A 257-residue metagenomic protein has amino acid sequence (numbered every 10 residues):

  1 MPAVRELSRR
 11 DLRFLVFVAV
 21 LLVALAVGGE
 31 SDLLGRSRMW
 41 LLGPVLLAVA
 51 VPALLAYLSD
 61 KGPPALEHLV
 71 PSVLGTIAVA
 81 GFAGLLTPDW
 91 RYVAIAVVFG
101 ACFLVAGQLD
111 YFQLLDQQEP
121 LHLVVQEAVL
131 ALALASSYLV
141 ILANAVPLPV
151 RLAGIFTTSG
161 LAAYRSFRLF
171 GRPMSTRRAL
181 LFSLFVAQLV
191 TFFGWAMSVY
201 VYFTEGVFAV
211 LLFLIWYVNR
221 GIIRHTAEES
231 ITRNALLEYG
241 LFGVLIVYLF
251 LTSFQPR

Functional and structural regions predicted by a protein language model:
M1-Q117, E228-E238, F242-R257: N-terminal topogenic module of multi-pass integral membrane proteins
L15, L41, L69-S72, V124-A128 (+4 more regions): Alpha-helical transmembrane segments
A26, A80-T87, L134-V146, V190-T204 (+1 more regions): Hydrophobic alpha-helical transmembrane segments in multi-pass integral membrane proteins
V70-G81, V124-Y138, L181-W195, E238-Y248: Small-residue-rich segments of transmembrane alpha-helices in multi-pass membrane proteins, especially helix faces
R91-A187: Membrane-proximal helix-loop-helix units in multi-pass membrane proteins
G160-R172, Q188-Y200, R220-A227: Alpha-helical transmembrane segments in multipass membrane proteins, preferentially the mid-helix core
V186-V190, V207-I222: Hydrophobic alpha-helical membrane segments
M197-V210, T226-A235, P256-R257: Extracellular/periplasmic helix-loop-helix junctions in multi-pass membrane proteins
